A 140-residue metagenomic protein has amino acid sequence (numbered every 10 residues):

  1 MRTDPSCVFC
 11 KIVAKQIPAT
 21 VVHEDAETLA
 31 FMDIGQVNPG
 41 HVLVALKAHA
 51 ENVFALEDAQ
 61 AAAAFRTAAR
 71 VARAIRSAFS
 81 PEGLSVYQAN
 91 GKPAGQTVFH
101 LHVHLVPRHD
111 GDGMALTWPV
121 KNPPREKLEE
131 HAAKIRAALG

Functional and structural regions predicted by a protein language model:
M1-G140: HIT superfamily nucleotide-processing domains
